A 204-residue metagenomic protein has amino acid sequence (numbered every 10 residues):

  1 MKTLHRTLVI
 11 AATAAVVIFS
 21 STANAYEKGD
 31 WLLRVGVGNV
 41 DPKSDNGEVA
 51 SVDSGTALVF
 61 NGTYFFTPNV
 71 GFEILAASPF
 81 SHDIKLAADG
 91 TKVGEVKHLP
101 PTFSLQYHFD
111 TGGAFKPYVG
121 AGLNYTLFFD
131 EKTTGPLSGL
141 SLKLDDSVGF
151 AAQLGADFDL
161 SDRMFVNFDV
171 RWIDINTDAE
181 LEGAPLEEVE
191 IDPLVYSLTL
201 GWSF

Functional and structural regions predicted by a protein language model:
M1-G29: Cleavable N-terminal export/targeting peptides
V17-F19, G149-A151, S197: A broad helix-preferring feature
Y26-L32, N39, N61-G135, F158 (+1 more regions): Gram-negative (and chloroplast) outer-membrane scaffold detector with strong preference for beta-barrel transmembrane
R34-N61: N-terminal targeting signals for Sec/Tat export/insertion, comprising classic cleavable signal peptides
S44-A50, D83-T91, F129-L140, D178-P185: Outer-membrane beta-barrel translocator domains and adjoining extracellular loop/strand segments of Gram-negative
V49-G55, G90-K97, S138-V148, P185-P193: Replace "Gram-negative outer membrane beta-barrel proteins" with "bacterial and organellar outer membrane beta-barrel
N61-F65, Q153-G155, F165-N167: Short, conserved structural micro-motifs that define repeat-unit consensus positions and nucleotide-binding loops
D157-F204: Hydrophobic secondary-structure block in the mid-to-C-terminal portion of proteins
